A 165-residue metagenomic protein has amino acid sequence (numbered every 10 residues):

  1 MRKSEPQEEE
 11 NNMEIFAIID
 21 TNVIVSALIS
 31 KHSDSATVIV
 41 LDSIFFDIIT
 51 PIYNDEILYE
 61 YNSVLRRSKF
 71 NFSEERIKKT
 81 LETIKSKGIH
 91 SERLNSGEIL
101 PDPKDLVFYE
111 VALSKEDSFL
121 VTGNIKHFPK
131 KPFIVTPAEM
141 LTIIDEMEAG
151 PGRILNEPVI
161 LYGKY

Functional and structural regions predicted by a protein language model:
M1-P51: Short, well-structured N-terminal submotif of metal-dependent ribonuclease cores
T21, D55, G123-I125: Short secondary-structure boundary segments
V25, Y59, L141: Nucleotide phosphate-binding site architecture
S26-L28, V64, K131, I143-I144: Residues that scaffold the ATP/ADP-binding catalytic core of kinase and kinase-like folds
K31, S35, I52, F72-E75 (+2 more regions): Residues at secondary-structure transition points
D42-S96: PIN-domain endoribonuclease scaffold, especially VapC-family toxins
K85-G123: Active-site neighborhoods of divalent-metal-dependent phosphate/nucleic-acid chemistry enzymes
S118-F119, I125-Y165: Acidic, PIN/NYN-like endoribonuclease modules and their adjacent C-terminal/linker elements
